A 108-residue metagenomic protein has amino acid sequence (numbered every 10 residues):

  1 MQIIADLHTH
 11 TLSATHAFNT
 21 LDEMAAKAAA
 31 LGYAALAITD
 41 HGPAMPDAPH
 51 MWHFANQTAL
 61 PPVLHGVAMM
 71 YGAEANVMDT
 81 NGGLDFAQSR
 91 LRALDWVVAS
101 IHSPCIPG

Functional and structural regions predicted by a protein language model:
Q2-I4, A35-L36, M70: Hydrophobic "anchor" residues on beta-strands that sit immediately upstream of conserved functional sites
I4-T15, I38-H41: Histidine-centered catalytic micro-motifs
T15-N19, P46-M51: Histidine/acidic-residue-rich catalytic or RNA/ligand-binding cores of hydrolases and nuclease-related proteins
D22-L36, A59-P62: Alpha-helical scaffold segments that flank or form the walls of functional sites
A34-A35, T39, D95: Short acidic/polar active-site loop segments enriched in Thr and Asp
G42, A48-G108: Extended substrate/RNA-proximal surfaces in nucleic-acid metabolism proteins
